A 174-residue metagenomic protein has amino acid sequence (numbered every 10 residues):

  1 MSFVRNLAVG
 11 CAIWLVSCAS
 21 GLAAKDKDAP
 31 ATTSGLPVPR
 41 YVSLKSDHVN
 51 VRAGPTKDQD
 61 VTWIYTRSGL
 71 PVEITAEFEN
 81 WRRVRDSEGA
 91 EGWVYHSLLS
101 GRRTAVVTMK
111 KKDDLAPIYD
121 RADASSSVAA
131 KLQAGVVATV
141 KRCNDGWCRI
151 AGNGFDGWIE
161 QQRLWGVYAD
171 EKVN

Functional and structural regions predicted by a protein language model:
M1-N6: Positively charged n-region of N-terminal signal peptides that target proteins for export
A8-C18: Bacterial N-terminal signal peptides
A23-A53, I64-S68, T75-F78, R85-S87 (+5 more regions): SH3-family beta-barrel domains
D60-V61: Beta-strand-rich domains and repeat architectures in extracellular enzymes and scaffolds, especially beta-propellers
